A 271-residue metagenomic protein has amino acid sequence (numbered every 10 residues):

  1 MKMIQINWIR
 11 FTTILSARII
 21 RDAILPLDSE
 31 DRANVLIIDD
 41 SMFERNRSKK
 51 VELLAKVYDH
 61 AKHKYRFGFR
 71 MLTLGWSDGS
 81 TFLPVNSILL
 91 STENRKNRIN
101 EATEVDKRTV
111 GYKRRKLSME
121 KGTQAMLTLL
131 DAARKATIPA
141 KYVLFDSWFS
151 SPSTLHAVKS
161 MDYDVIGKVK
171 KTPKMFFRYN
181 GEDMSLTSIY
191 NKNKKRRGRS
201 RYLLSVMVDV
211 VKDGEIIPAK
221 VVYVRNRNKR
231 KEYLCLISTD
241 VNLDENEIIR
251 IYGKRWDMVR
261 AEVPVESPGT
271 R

Functional and structural regions predicted by a protein language model:
M3-N94: Active-site-proximal, Lys/Arg-enriched surface segment that forms a nucleic-acid-binding/basic interface patch
T12-L15, D31-N34, K49-K50, L90-R271: Single, function-defining residue in the core of a domain
